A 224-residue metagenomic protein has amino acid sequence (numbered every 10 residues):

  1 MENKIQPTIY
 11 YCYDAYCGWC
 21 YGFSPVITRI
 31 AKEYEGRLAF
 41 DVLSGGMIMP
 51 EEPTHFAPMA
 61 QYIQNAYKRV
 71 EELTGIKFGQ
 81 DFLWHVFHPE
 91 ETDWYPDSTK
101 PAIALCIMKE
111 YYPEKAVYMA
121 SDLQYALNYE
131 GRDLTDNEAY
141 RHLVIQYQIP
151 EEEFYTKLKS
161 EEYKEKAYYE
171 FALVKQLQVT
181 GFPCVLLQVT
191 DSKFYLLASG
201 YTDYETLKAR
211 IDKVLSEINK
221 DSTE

Functional and structural regions predicted by a protein language model:
M1-N3, H55: N-terminal capping/interface segment
K4, T99, V179-T180: A generic fold-level signal
K4-Y10: Extreme N-terminal starter segment of soluble prokaryotic enzymes
P7, L38-F40, P183: Residue-level recognition of the N-termini of beta-strands and the immediately preceding loop/turn
Y11-C12, Y16, F23-K32, D122-E224: C-terminal cap of thioredoxin/glutaredoxin-like
S24-L127: Structural alpha/beta surface segment adjacent to cysteine/selenocysteine redox centers across thiol/disulfide enzymes
